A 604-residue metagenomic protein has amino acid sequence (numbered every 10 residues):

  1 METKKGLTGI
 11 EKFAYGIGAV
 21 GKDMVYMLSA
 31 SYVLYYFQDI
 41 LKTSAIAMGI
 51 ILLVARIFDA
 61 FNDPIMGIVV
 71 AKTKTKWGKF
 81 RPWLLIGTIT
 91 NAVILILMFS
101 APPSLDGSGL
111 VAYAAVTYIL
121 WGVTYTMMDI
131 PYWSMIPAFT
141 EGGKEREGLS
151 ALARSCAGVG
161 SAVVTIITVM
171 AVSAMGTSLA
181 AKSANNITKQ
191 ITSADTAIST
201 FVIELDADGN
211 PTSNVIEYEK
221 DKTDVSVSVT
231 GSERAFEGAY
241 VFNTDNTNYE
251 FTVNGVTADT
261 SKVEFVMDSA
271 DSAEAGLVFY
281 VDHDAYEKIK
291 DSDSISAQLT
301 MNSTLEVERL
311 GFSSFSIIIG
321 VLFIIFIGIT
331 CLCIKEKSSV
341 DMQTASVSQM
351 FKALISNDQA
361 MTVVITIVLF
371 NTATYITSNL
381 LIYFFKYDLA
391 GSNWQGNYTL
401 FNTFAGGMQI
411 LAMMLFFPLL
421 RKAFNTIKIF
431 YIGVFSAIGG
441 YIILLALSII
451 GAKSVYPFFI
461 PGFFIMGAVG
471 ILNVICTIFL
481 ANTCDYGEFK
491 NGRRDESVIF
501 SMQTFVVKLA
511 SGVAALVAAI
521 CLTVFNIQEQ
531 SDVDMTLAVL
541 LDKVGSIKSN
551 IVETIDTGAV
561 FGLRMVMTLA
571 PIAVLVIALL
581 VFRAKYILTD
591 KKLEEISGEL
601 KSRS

Functional and structural regions predicted by a protein language model:
E2-T188, Y280-D282, Q298-S604: Membrane-embedded alpha-helical bundles of multi-pass transporters/translocases, especially carrier/permease families
T177-E306, E529-A559: Low-complexity, proline/glycine-enriched hydrophobic segments characteristic of transmembrane helices
